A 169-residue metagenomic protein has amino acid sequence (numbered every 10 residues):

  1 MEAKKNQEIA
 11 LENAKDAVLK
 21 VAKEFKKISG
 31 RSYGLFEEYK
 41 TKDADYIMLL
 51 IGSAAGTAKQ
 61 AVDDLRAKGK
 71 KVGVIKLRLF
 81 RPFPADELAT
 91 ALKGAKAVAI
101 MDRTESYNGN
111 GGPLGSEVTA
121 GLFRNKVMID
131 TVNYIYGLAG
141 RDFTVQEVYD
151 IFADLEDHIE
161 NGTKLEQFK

Functional and structural regions predicted by a protein language model:
M1-E38: Conformationally flexible catalytic loops at phosphate/diphosphate-handling active centers
K20, I28, Q60-V74, F123-R124: Short helix-loop-beta junction
K42-K70, F83-T90: Redox- and metal-dependent alpha/beta enzyme cores, enriched for Fe-S-associated oxidoreductases and cofactor-handling
A55-A58, R81-P84, S106-N108, A139-R141: Flexible loop/turn segments at secondary-structure boundaries
G73-I75, A99, V132: Hydrophobic/aromatic beta-strand patches that form the interior of the parallel beta-sheet core in alpha/beta enzyme
L88-G109: A structural-propensity feature for long, helix-poor, extended segments
R103-K169: Peripheral docking tails and interdomain loops at the edges of cofactor- or intermediate-handling domains
